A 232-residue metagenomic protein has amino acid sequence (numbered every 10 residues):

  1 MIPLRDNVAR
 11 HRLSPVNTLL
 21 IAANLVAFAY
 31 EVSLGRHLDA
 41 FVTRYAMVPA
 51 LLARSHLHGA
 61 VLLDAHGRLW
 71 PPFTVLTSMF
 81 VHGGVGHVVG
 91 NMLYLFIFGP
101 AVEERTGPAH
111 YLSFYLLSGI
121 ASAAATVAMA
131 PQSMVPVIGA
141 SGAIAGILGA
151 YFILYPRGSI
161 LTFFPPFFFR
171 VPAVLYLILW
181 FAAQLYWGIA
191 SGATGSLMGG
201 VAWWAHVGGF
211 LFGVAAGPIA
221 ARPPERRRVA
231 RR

Functional and structural regions predicted by a protein language model:
M1-R232: A detector for small-residue-rich transmembrane helices and their helix-helix packing motifs
